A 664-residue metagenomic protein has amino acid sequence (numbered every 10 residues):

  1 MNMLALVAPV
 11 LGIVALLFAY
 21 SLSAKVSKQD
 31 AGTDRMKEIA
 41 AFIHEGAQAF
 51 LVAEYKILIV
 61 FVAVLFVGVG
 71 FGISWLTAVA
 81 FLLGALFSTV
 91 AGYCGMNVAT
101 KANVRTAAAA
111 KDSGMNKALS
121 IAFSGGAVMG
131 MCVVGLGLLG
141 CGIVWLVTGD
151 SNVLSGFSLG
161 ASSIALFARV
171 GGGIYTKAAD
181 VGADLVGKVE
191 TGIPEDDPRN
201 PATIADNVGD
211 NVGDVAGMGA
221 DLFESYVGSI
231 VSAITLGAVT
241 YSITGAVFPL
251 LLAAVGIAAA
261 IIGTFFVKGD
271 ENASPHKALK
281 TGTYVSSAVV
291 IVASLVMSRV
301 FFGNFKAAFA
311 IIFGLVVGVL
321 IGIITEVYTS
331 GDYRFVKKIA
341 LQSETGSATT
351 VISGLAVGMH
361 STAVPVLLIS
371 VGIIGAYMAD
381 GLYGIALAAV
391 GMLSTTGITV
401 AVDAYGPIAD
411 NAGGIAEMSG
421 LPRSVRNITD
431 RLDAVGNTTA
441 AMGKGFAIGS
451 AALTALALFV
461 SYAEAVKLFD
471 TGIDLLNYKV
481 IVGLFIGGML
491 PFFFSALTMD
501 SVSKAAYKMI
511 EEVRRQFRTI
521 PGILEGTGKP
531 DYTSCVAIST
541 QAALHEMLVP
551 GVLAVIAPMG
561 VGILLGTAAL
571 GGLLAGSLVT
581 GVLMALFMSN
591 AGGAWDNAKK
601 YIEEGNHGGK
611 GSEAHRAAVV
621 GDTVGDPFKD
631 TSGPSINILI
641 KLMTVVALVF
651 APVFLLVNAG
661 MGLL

Functional and structural regions predicted by a protein language model:
M1-L664: Hydrophobic packing and interface segments
